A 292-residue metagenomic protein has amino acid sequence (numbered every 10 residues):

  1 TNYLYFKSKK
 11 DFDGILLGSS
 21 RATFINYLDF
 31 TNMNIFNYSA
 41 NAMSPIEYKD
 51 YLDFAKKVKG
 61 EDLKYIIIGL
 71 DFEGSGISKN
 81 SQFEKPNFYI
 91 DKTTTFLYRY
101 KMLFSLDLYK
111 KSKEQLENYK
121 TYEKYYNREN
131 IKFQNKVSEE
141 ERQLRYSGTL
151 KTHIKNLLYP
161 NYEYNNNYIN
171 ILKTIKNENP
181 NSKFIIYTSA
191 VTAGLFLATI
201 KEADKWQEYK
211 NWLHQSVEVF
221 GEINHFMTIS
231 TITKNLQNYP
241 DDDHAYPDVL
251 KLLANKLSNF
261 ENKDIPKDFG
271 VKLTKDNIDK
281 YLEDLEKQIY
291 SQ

Functional and structural regions predicted by a protein language model:
N2-K10: A short acidic-Thr-Gly-centered motif at the start of a beta-strand
D11-K101: Membrane-embedded segments
G18, I68-E73, R142-G148, I186-T192 (+1 more regions): Short loop/turn segments at strand-loop or loop-helix junctions that form parts of catalytic or ligand-binding pockets
Y48-L52, Y162-L172, E202-S216: Well-ordered, non-membrane alpha-helical segments in soluble/globular domains
L70, K79-N181, F269-Q292: Secreted/periplasmic serine-hydrolase-like ester/acetyl group-modifying domain
I171-I185, W212-H225: A structural motif corresponding to the C-terminal end of an alpha-helix and its immediate exit/capping segment
K176-K201: Active-site segments of SGNH/GDSL-like serine hydrolases that catalyze O-acetyl group transfer/hydrolysis on lipids
F196, E202-A203, K210-Q292: C-terminal regions of proteins
